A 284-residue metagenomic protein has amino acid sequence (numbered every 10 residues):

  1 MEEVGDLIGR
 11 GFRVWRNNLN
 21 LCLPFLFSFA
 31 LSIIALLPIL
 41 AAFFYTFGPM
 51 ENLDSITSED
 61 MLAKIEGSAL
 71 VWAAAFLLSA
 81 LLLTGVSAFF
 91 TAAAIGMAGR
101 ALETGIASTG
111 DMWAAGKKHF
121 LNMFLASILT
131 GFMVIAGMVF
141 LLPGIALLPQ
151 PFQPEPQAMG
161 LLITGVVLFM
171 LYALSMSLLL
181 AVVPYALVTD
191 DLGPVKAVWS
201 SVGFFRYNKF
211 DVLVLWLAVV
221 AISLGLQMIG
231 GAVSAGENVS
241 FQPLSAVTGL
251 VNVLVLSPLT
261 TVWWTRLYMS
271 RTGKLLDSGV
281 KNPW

Functional and structural regions predicted by a protein language model:
M1-L23, I106-A115, P283-W284: N-terminal juxtamembrane cytosolic/stromal segments of multi-pass membrane proteins
D6-I8, L26-F27, L31-S32, F43-L70 (+5 more regions): Juxtamembrane transition segments at transmembrane-helix termini in multipass membrane proteins
F12-F27, K117-I128, R206-L217: Membrane-interface helix starts
C22-L23, A73-L78, M123-L125, I163-L168 (+2 more regions): Hydrophobic alpha-helical transmembrane segments
A42-A73, V134-L162: Long, highly hydrophobic alpha-helical transmembrane signal-anchor segments
W72, F76, A107-I135, Q157-M170: Alpha-helical membrane-spanning segments of integral membrane proteins, especially the hydrophobic core of TM bundles
W72-S87, L161-S175, G249, V253: Alpha-helical transmembrane segments
G144-V167, A232-V247: Membrane-interfacial helix-loop-helix connectors in multipass membrane proteins
